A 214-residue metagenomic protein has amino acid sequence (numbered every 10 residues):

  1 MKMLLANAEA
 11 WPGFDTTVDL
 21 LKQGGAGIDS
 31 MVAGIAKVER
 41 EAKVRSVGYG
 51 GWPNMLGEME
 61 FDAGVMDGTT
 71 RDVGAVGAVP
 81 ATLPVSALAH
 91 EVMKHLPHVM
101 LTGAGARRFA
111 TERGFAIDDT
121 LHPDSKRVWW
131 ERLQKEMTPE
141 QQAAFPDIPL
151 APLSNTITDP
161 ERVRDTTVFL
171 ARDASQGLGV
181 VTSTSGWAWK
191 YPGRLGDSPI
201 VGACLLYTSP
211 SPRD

Functional and structural regions predicted by a protein language model:
K2-P12, I28-R164, S175: Noncatalytic scaffold domains of N-terminal-nucleophile
V18-L21: Alpha-helical support elements that line or immediately flank enzyme active sites and cofactor-binding pockets
R172-D173, S183: Short, acidic, Ser/Thr-enriched surface-loop or helix-capping motifs
D173-S175, P192: Residue-level recognition of short loop/turn positions
W187-I200: A short, polar/charged loop-to-alpha-helix boundary motif
Y207-D214: Conserved small/polar residues in nucleotide/adenosyl-binding loops
